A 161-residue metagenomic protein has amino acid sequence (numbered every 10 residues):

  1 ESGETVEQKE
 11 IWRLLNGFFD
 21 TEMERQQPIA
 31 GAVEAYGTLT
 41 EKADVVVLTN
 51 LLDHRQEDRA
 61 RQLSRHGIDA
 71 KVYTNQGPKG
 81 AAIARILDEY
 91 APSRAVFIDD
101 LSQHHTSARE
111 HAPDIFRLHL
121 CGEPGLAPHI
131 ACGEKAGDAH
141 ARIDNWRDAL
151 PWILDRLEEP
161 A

Functional and structural regions predicted by a protein language model:
E1-R25, G77-F97, W152: N-terminal/domain-start segments enriched in small and hydrophobic, helix-friendly residues, covering either
G3-K9, N16-V46, D53-A60: Short, acidic loop-to-helix structural element flanking the phosphoryl-transfer center in phosphate-processing enzymes
A43, P92-A95, I115: Short coil/turn segments at beta-strand junctions that form active-site/ligand-binding loops
V46, K71-T74, L118: General small-molecule cofactor/ligand-binding pocket signal
L52-V96, H104-R109: Substrate-recognition "cap/lid" segment bordering the active-site pocket of phosphatases
K71-G77, D138-D148: Short acidic-hydrophobic, aromatic-tinged amphipathic segments that line or gate anion-handling sites
A81-A84, L126-E134, W152-I153: Short, charged, surface-exposed secondary-structure boundary motifs
F97-A141: Acidic, Mg2+-coordinating phosphoryl-transfer loop and its flanking beta/alpha structural elements, shared across
